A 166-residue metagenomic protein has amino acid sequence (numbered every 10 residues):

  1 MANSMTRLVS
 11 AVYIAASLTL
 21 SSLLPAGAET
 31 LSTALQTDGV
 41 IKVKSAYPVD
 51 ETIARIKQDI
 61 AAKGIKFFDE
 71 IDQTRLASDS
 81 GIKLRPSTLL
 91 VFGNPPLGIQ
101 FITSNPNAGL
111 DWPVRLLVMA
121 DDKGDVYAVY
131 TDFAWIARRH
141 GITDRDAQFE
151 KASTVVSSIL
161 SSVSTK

Functional and structural regions predicted by a protein language model:
M1-Y13: Bacterial N-terminal signal peptides that target proteins for export
S10-P25: Bacterial N-terminal signal peptides
G27-G64: Terminal, regulation- and interaction-focused segments at domain boundaries
V43-E51, F68, T143-E150: Soluble non-cytosolic domains of exported or imported proteins
D50-I53, K57, T74, S153 (+1 more regions): Extracytoplasmic/secreted envelope proteins and their assembly/folding machinery, especially bacterial periplasmic
K57, A61-V114, V118: Compact, glycine-rich, soluble single-domain proteins
R115-I142: Beta-strand/loop substructures that line and gate deep hydrophobic ligand-binding cavities in soluble
A134-K166: C-terminal partner/receptor-binding element of secreted or periplasmic proteins
